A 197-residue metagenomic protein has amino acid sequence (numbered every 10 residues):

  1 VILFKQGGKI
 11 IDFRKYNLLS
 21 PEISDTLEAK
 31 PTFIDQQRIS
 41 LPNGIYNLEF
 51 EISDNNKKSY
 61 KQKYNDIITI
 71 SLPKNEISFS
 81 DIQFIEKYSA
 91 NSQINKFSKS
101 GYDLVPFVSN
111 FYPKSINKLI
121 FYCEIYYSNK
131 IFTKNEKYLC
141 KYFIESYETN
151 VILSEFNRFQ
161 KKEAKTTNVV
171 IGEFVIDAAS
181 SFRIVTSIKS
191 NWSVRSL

Functional and structural regions predicted by a protein language model:
V1-V194: Intrinsically disordered, low-complexity terminal regions enriched in Ser/Thr/Pro/Gly and charged residues
